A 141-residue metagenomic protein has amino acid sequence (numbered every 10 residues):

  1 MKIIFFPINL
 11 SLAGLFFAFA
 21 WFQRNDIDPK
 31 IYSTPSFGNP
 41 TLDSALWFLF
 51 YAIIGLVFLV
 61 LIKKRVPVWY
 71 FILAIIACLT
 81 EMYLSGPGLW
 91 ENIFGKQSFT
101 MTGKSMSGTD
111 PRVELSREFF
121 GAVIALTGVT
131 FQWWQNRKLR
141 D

Functional and structural regions predicted by a protein language model:
K2-D141: Domain-scale activation on soluble regions of proteins
